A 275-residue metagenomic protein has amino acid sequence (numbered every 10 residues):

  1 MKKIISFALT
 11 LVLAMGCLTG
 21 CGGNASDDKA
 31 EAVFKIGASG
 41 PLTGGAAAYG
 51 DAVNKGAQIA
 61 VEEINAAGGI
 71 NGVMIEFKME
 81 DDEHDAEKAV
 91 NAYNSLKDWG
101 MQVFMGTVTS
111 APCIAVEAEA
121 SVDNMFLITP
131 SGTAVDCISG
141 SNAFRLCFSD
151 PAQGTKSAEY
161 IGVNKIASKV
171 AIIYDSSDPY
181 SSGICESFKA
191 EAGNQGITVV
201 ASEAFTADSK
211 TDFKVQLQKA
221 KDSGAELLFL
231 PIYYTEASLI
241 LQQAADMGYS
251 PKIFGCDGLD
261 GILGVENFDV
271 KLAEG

Functional and structural regions predicted by a protein language model:
M1-K35, A66, D98: Short, low-complexity disordered leader/linker segments with a strong preference for bacterial N-terminal type II
A25-D27, V33, Y49-K55, A67-C137 (+3 more regions): Beta-alpha junction/loop-to-helix N-cap segments that form part of ligand/metal-binding clefts
E31-A52, T107-V108, K169-D175: Short beta-strand segments enriched in small/hydrophobic residues
F34, G72-E76, W99-F104, V122-L127 (+6 more regions): Loop/turn elements at helix/coil->beta-strand transitions in domains of secreted/extracellular proteins
Q58-I70, I161: Flexible, small-residue-rich helix->loop connector segments that border functional cores
T133-I138, A152, P179, L259-V265: Short gly/pro/ser/thr-enriched loop/turn and capping motifs at secondary-structure boundaries
A143-A204, L227: An alpha-beta-alpha
E186-G275: Extracellular/periplasmic bilobed ligand-binding domains
